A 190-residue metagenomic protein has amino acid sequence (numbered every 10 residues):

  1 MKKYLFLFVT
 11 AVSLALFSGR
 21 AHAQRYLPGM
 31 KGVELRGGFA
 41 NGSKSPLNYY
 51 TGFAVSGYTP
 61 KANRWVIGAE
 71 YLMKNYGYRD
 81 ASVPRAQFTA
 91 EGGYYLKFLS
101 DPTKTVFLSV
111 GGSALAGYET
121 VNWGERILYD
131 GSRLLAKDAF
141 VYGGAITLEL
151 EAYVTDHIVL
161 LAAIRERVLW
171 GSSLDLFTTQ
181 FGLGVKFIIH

Functional and structural regions predicted by a protein language model:
M1-G29, H190: Cleavable N-terminal export/targeting peptides
A21-K74, K186-H190: Short glycine/proline- and aromatic-enriched beta-strand/turn motifs that initiate or cap beta-hairpins
G29-K31, S45-T51, S82-A90, V106 (+2 more regions): Residues that define the transmembrane beta-barrel architecture of outer-membrane proteins
G38-N41, Y76-V83, D130-A136, V168-S172: Extracellular loop and loop/strand-boundary signature of outer-membrane beta-barrel proteins
T51-V55, A90-Y94, I146-L148, A152 (+1 more regions): Membrane-embedded beta-strands of outer-membrane beta-barrel proteins, especially the hydrophobic/small aromatic
A54-Y129, F187-H190: Gram-negative (and chloroplast) outer-membrane scaffold detector with strong preference for beta-barrel transmembrane
L72-K74, E149-H190: Predominantly the C-terminal beta-signal and adjacent terminal strand-loop region of outer-membrane beta-barrel
W123-I164, F187: Extended low-complexity acidic/polar segments
